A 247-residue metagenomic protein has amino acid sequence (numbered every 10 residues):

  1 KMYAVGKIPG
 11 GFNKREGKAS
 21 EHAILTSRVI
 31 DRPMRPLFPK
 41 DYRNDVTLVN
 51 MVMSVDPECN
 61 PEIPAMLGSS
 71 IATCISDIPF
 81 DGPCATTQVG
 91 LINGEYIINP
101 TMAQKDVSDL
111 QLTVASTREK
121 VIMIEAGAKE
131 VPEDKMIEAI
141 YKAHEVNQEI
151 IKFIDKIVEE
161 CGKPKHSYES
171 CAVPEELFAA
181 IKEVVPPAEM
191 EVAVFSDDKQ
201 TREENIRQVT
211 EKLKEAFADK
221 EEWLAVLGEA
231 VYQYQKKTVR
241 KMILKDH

Functional and structural regions predicted by a protein language model:
K1-V46, V52, C59, R118 (+1 more regions): Glycine-rich, flexible beta-strand/loop modules in the N-terminal catalytic cores of phosphate-handling
G11-K14, P64-M66, A103: Short intrinsically disordered coil segments
E16-L25, E58-I63, I78, A126 (+5 more regions): Ordered, soluble secondary-structure elements with a strong preference for glycine-centered loop motifs and nearby
I30, K40-G94: Glycine-rich anion/phosphate-binding loop at the beta-strand->alpha-helix junction
P33, P64-S76, A139, V146-I150 (+5 more regions): Stable alpha-helical structural segments in soluble proteins, enriched in small hydrophobic residues
L37-V46, D81-P83, I150-Y168, Q200 (+2 more regions): Flexible, glycine/charged-enriched surface loops at secondary-structure junctions
D77-D197: Mobile "lid/hinge" segments at catalytic clefts and subdomain interfaces of large enzymes
E169-H247: Extended amphipathic alpha-helical scaffolds
